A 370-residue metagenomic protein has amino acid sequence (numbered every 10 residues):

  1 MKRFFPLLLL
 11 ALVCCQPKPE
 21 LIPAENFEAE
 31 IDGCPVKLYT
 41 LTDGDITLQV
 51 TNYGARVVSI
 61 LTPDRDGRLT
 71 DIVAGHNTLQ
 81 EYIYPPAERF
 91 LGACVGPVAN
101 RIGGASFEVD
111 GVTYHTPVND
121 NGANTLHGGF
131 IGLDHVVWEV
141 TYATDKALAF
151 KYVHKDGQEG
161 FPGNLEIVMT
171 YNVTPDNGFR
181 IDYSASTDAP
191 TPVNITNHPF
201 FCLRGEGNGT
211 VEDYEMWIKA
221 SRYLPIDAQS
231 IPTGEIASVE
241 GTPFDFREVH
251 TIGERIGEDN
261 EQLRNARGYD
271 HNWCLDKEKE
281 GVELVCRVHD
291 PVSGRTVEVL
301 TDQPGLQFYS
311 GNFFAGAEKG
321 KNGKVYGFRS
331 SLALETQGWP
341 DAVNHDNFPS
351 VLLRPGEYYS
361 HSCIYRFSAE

Functional and structural regions predicted by a protein language model:
K2-L7: Sec-dependent signal peptide recognition, specifically the positively charged N-region followed immediately by
L8-L9, I31: Prokaryotic Sec-type signal peptides and long signal-anchor helices with extended Leu/Ile/Val-rich h-regions
L12-C14: C-terminal motif of bacterial Sec signal peptides marking the signal peptidase cleavage site
P17-E370: An exposed, glycine/acidic-rich loop-and-rim segment of catalytic or binding clefts
